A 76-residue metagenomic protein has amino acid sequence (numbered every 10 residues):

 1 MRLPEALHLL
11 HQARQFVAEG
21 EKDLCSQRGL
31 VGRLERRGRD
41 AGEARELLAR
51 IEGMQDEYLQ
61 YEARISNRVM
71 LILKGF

Functional and structural regions predicted by a protein language model:
M1-F76: Anionic, Ser/Thr-rich low-complexity intrinsically disordered regions
